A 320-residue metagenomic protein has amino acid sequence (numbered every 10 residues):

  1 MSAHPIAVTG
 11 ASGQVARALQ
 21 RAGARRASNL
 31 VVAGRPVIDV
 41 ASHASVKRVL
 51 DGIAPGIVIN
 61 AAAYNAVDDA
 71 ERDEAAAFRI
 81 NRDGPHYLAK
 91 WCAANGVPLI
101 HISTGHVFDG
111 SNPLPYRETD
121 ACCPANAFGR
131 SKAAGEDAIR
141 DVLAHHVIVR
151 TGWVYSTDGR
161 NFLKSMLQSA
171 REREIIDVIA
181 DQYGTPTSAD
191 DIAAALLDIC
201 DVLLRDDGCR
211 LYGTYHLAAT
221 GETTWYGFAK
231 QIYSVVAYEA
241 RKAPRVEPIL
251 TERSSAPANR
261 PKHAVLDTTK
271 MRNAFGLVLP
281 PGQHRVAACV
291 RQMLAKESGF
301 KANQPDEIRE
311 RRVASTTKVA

Functional and structural regions predicted by a protein language model:
A3-R25: N-terminal Rossmann NAD(P)H-binding glycine-rich loop of SDR-like oxidoreductase domains
Q14, W225, I249-T268, P281: Active-site loop of classical SDR/Rossmann-like NAD(P)-dependent oxidoreductases, centered on the catalytic Tyr-X3-Lys
A24-R48: Adenosine-cofactor binding site in Rossmann-like domains, unifying the SAM/SAH pocket of S-adenosylmethionine-dependent
H43-R82: NAD(P)H-binding glycine-rich loop region in Rossmannoid oxidoreductase-like domains and their noncatalytic homologs
R72, R79, D83-Y87, A94 (+2 more regions): Catalytic helix-loop patch of NAD(P)-dependent Rossmann-fold dehydrogenases
R140-G184, D190-D198, I232: NAD(P)-dependent short-chain dehydrogenase/reductase
A195-L196, V202-A256, E297, K301-N303 (+1 more regions): Mid/C-terminal beta-alpha module of Rossmann-like enzyme folds, strongest in SDR-family dehydrogenases/epimerases
P280-A320: Amphipathic terminal alpha-helices
